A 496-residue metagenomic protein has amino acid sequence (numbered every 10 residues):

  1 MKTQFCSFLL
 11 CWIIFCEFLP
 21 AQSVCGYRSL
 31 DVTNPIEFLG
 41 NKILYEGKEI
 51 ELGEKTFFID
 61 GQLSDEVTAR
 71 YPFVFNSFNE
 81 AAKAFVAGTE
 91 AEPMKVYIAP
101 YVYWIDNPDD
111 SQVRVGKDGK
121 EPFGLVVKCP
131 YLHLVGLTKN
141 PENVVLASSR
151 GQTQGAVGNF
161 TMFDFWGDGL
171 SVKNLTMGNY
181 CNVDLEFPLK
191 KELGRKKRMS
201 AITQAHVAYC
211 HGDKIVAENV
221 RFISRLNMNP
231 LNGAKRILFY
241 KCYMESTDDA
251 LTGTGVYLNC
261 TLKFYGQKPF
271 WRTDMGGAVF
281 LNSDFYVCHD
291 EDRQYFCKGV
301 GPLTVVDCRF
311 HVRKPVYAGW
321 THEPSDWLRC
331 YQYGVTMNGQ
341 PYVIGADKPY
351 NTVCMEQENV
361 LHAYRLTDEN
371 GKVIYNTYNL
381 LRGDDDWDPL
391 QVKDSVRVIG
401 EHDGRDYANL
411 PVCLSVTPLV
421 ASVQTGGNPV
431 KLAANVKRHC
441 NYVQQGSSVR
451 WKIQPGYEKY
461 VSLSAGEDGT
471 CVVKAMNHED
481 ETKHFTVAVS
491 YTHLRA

Functional and structural regions predicted by a protein language model:
M1-Q22: Bacterial Sec-dependent N-terminal signal peptides
S23-P411: Sequence-level preference for short, compositionally simple segments enriched in small aliphatic or small polar residues
T417-Q444: Solvent-exposed, low-complexity, repeat-rich "mucin-like" stalks and linkers
K437-Y460: Short flexible loop/turn segments that cap and initiate beta-strands
R438, N477-E479, Y491: Surface-exposed loop/turn motifs at beta-strand-loop junctions within extracellular Ig-like and Fibronectin type III
E458-D480: Extracellular/luminal low-complexity segments enriched in Ser/Thr/Pro
F485-S490: C-terminal edge beta-strand
T492-A496: Conserved small/polar residues in nucleotide/adenosyl-binding loops
